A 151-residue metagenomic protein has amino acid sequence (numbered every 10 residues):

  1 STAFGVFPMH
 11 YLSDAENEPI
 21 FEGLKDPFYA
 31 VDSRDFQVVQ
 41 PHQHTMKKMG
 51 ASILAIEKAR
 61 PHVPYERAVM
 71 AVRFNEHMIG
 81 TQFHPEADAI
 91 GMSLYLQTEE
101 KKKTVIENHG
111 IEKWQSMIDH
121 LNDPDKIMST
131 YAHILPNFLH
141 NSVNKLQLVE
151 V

Functional and structural regions predicted by a protein language model:
S1-E86: Pocket-forming structural segment of enzyme catalytic cores
P85-V151: Acyltransferase
